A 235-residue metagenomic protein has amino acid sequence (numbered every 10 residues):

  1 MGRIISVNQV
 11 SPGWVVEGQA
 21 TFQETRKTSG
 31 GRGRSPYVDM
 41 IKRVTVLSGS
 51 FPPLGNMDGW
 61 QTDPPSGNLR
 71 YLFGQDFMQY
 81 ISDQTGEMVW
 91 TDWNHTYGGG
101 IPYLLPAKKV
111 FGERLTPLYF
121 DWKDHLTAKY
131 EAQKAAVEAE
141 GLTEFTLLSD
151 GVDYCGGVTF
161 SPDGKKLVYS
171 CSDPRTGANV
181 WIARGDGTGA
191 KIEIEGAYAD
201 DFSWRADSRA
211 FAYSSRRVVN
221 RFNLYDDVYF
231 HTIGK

Functional and structural regions predicted by a protein language model:
M1-Q84, T91-L142, T146: Acidic/His/Gly-enriched intrinsically disordered linker/tail segments that often contain short helix/coil "MoRF-like"
V10-S11, C155-G156, A199-D200: Short loop/turn microsegments at loop-to-beta-strand junctions
G33, G151-D153, S170-V180, E193-A199 (+2 more regions): A flexible loop/linker signature enriched in serine peptidases of the S9 family
L142-D186: Conserved small-residue-rich
V158-K166, F202-F211: Blade-terminus and WD-like Trp-Asp/Gly-His loop motifs, strongest in beta-propeller folds
D186-G189, K235: Short coil turn/linker residues within repeat-based beta-strand modules
